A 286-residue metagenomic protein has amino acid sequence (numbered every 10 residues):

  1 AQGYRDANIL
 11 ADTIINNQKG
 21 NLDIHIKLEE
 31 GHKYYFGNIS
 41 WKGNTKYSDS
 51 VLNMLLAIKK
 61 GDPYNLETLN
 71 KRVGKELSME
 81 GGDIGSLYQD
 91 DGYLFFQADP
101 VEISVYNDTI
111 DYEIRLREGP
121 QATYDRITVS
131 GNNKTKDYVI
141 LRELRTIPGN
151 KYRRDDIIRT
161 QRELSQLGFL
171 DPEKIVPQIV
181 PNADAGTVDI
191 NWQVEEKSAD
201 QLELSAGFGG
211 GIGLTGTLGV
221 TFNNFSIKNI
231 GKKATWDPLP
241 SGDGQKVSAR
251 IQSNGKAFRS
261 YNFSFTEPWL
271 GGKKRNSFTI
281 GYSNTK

Functional and structural regions predicted by a protein language model:
A1-L167, D171-P172, I179-I190, V194 (+2 more regions): Interaction-mediating elements
L10, K46-V51, R153-K286: Gram-negative/organellar outer-membrane beta-barrel architecture
